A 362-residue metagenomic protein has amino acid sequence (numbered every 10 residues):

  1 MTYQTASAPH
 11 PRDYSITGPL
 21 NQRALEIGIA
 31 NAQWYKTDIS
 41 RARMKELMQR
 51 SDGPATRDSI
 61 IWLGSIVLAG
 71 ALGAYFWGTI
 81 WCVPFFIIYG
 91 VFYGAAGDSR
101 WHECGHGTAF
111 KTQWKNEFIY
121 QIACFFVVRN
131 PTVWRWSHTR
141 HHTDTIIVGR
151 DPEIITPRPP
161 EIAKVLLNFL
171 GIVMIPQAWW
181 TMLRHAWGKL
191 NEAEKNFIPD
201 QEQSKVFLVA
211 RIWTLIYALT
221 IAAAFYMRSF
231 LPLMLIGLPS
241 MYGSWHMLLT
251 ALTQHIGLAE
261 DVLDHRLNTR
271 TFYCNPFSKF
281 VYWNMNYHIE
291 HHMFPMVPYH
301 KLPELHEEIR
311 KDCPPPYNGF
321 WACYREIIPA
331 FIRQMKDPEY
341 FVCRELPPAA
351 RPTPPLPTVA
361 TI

Functional and structural regions predicted by a protein language model:
M1-G90, R100, F125-L233, Y299-I362: Non-catalytic, topology-defining segments of multipass membrane proteins
Q49, E103-F110: Transmembrane alpha-helical segments that serve as helix-helix packing and pore/cofactor-lining elements in multipass
V91-W101, N130, W134, Q177-L183 (+1 more regions): Transmembrane alpha-helical segments that form the membrane-embedded catalytic/substrate-channel core of multi-pass
G97-H106, W134-I146, T250-G257, V281-V297: Histidine-centered catalytic micro-motifs
A109-V128, R150-K164, L263-N275: Juxtamembrane helix-capping/reentrant segments at transmembrane boundaries
F110-F118, V133, M241, K301: Short acidic-hydrophobic sequence patches enriched in Asp/Glu that either
E194-Q201, H265-Y287: Active-site-proximal inter-transmembrane loops
